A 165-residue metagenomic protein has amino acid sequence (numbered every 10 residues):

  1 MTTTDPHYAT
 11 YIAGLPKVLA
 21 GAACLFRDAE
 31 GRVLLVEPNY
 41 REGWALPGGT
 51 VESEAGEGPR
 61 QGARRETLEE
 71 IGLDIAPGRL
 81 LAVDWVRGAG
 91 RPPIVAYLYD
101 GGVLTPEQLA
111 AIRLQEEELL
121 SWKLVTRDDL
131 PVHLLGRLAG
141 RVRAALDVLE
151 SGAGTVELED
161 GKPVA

Functional and structural regions predicted by a protein language model:
M1-A23: Acidic, metal-coordinating catalytic segment for phosphate/diphosphate chemistry, firing primarily on the Nudix
R32-V33: Hydrophobic "anchor" residues
P38: Short loop/turn segments immediately following the C-termini of beta-strands
A45-G49: A short gly/proline-enriched turn/hairpin at secondary-structure junctions
V51-A76, D84-L138, V164: Unchanged
A144-A165: Charged phosphate-binding loop/patch that engages nucleotide di/tri-phosphates or the phosphate backbone of nucleic
